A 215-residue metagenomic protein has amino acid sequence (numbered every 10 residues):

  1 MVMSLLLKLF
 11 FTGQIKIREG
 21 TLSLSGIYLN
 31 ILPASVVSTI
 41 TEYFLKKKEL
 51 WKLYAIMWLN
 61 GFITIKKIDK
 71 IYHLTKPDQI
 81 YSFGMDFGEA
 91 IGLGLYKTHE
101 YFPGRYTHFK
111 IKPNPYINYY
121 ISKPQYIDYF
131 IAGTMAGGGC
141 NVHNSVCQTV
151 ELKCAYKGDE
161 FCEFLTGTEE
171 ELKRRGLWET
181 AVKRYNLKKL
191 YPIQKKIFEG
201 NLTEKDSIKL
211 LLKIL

Functional and structural regions predicted by a protein language model:
M1-F130, C147-L215: N-terminal accessory segment detector
D128-N144: Active-site helix/loop of acyl-thioester processing domains in fatty-acid/polyketide metabolism, spanning hotdog-fold
